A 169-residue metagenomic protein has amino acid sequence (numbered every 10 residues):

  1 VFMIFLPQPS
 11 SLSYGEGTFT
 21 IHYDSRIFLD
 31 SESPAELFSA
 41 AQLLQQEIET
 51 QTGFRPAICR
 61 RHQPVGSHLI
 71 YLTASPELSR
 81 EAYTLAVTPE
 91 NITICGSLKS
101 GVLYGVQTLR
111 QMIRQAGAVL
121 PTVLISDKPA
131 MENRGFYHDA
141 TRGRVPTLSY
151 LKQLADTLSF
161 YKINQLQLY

Functional and structural regions predicted by a protein language model:
F2-R134: Contiguous, structured surface segment used for ligand recognition
C95-G96, R134-L148: The substrate-binding groove and active-site-proximal loops of carbohydrate-active enzymes, especially glycoside
G105, L148-S149: Short, solvent-exposed loop/turn and secondary-structure capping segments
L109-A116, D139, T157, Y161: Mid-sequence acidic-hydrophobic segments that form the walls of catalytic/ligand-binding cavities or oligomerization
L124, F136-H138, Q165-Y169: Core alpha/beta catalytic barrel or barrel-like domain that forms the active/cofactor pocket in diverse metabolic
Y150-Y169: Catalytic domains of carbohydrate-active enzymes, especially glycoside hydrolases
